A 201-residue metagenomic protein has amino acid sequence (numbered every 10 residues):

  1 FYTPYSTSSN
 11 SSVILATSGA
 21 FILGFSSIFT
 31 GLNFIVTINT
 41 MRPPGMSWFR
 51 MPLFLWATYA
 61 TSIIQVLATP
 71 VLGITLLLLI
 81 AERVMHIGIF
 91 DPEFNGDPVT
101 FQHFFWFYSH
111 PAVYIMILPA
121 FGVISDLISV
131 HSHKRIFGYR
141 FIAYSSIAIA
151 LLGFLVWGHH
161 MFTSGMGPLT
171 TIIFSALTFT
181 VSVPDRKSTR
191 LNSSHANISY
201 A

Functional and structural regions predicted by a protein language model:
F1-S194, S199: Membrane-embedded and interfacial regions of multi-pass energy-transducing membrane proteins
